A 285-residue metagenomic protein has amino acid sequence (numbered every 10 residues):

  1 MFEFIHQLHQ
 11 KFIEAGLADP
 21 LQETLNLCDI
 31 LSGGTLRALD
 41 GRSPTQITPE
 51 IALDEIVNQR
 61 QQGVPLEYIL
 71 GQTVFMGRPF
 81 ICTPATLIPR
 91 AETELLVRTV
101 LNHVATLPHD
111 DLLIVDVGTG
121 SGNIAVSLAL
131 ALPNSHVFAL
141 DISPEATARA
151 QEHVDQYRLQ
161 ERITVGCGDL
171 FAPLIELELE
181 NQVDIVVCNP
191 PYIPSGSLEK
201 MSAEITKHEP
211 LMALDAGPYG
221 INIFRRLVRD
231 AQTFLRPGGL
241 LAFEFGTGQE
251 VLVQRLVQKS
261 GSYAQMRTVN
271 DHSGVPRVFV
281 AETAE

Functional and structural regions predicted by a protein language model:
M1-T45, L53: A short N-terminal interaction module
F12, V104, V154, A231 (+1 more regions): Conserved hydrophobic residues forming the short capping helix/wall of the S-adenosyl-L-methionine
G16-L17, L132-N134, D155-Q160, F234 (+1 more regions): Short helix-capping segments at alpha-helix termini
L27, G63, T93, I124 (+5 more regions): Residue-level signal for inorganic ion chemistry
D29-H103: Conserved AdoMet
L95-K200, R226: Conserved SAM/SAH cofactor-binding pocket of Class I
Y192-I223: Mobile active-site "lid"/loop adjacent to the S-adenosyl-L-methionine
P218-E282: Conserved Class I SAM-dependent methyltransferase catalytic core
